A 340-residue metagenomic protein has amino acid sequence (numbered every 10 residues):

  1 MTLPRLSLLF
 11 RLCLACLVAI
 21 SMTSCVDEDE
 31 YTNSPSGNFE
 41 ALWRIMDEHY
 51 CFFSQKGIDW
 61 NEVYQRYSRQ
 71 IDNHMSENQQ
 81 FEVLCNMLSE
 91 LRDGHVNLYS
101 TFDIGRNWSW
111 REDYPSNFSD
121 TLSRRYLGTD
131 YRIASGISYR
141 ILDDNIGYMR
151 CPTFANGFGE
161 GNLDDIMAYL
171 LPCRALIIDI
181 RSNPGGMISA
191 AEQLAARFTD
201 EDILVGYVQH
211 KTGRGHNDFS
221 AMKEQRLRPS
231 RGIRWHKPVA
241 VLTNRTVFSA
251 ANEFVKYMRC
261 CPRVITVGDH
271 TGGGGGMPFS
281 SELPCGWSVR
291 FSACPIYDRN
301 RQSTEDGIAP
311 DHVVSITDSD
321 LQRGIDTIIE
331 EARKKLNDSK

Functional and structural regions predicted by a protein language model:
M1-T32: Bacterial Sec-dependent N-terminal signal peptides
L9-C13, A134-S135, G276: Short beta-strand-initiation
A19, L170-P172, I233: Alpha-helix termination/capping residues and helix-transition junctions
S24-H210, N217-E224, P238, S280-E282 (+2 more regions): Flexible, low-complexity junctional segments that flank or bridge functional domains
S189-R323: Conserved acidic, small-residue-rich alpha-beta core segments centered on
V313-K340: Extracytoplasmic/peripheral linker and loop segments enriched in polar/acidic and small residues with frequent Thr/Pro
